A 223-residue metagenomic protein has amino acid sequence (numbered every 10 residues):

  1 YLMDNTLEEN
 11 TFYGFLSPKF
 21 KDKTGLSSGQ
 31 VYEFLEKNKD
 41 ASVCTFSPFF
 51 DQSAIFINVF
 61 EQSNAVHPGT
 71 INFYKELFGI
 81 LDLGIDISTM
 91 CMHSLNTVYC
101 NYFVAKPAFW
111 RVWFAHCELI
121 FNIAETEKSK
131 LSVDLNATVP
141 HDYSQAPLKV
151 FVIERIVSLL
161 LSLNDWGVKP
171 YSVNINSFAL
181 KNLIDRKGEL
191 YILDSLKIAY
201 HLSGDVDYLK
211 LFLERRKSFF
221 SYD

Functional and structural regions predicted by a protein language model:
Y1-D223: ER/Golgi luminal nucleotide-sugar-dependent glycosyltransferases, focusing on the catalytic module
